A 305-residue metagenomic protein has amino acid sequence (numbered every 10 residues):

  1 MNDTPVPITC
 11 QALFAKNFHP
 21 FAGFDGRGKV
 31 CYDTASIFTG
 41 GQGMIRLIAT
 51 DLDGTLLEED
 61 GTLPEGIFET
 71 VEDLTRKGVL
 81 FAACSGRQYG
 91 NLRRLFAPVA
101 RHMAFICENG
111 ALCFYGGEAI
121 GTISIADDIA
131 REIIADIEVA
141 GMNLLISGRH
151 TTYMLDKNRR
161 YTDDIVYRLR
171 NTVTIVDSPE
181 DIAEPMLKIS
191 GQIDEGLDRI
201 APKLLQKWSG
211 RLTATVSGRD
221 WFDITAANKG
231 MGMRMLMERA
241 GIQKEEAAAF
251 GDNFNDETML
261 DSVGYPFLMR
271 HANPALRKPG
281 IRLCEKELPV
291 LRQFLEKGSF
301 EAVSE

Functional and structural regions predicted by a protein language model:
D3, I8, D33-T34: Short terminal hydrophobic/aromatic SLiMs and anchors at protein ends
P20-G43: Short, Lys/Arg-enriched N-terminal segments with co-localized hydrophobic residues within the first ~10-30 amino acids
M44-L47, P64, F222-E305: Mg2+-dependent phosphoryl-transfer enzymes with acidic/Ser/Thr/Gly-rich catalytic loops
R46-E59, L260: Asp-based phosphoryl-transfer active-site loop
L52, R87, G251-N253: Active-site metal-binding loops of divalent metal-dependent hydrolases
L63-R160: Active-site phosphate-binding/coordination module
A140-F250, F254-S262, H271: Conserved acidic, metal-coordinating active-site core of Asp-based, Mg2+-dependent phosphoryl-transfer enzymes
